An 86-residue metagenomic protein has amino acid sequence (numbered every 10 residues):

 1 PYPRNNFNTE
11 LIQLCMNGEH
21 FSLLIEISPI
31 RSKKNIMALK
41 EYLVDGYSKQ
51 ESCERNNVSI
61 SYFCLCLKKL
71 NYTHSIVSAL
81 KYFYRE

Functional and structural regions predicted by a protein language model:
P1-L11: General nucleic-acid-binding
I12-K34: Short, Lys/Arg-enriched anionic-surface-contact patches
S32-Y47: Short, amphipathic alpha-helical "recognition" segments used to contact nucleic acids or chromatin
E51-S59: Short alpha-helical "recognition helix" segments of helix-turn-helix
C66-L67, H74: DNA major-groove recognition helix of helix-turn-helix
T73-E86: Short Lys/Arg-enriched helix C-cap and helix-to-coil transition segments that create basic nucleic-acid-contact patches
